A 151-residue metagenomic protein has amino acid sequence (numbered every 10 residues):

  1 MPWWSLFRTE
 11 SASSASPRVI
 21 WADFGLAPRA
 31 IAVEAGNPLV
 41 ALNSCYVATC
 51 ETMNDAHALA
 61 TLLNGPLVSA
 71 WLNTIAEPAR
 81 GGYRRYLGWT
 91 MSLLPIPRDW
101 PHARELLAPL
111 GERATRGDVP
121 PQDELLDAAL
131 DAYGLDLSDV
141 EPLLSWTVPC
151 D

Functional and structural regions predicted by a protein language model:
M1-L106: Polybasic, glycine- and aromatic-enriched phosphate-binding surface used to engage nucleic acids
P97-D151: Non-catalytic DNA-recognition/assembly elements of restriction-modification systems
